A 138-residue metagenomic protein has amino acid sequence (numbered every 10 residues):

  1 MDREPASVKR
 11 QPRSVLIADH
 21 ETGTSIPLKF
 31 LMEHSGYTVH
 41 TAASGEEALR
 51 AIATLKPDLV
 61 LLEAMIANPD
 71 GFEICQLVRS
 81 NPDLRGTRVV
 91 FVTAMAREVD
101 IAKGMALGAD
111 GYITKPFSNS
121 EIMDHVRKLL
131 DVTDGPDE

Functional and structural regions predicted by a protein language model:
S25, I66-A67, R85, R97 (+1 more regions): The feature encodes the CheY-like receiver
I26-H34: Charged docking surfaces used in two-component/phosphorelay signaling
T41-L59: Acidic, metal-coordinating helix/loop segments flanking the phosphotransfer/catalytic sites of two-component signaling
E63, T93: Active-site residues of response regulator receiver
F117-V126: C-terminal output helix
